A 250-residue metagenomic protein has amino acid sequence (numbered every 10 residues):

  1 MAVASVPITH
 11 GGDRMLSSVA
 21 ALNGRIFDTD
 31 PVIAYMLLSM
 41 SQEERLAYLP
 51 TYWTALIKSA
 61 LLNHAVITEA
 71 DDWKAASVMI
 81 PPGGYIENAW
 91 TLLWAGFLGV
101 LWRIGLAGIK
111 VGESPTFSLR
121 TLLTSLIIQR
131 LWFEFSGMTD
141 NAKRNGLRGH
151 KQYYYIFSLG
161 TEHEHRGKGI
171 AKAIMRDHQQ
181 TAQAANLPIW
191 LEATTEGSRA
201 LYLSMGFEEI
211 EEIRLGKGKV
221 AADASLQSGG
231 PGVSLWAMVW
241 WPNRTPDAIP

Functional and structural regions predicted by a protein language model:
M1-P7, D13-R14, N243-P250: Eukaryotic N-terminal low-complexity, Ser/Thr- and Lys/Arg-rich leader segments that predominantly function as
A4-R25, T29, I33: A short beta-loop-alpha structural element at the N-terminal edge of CoA-dependent acyl/N-acetyltransferase catalytic
E44-T68, K74-A75, Q129-F133, K151-Q152: A short helix-loop-beta-strand connector motif used in the catalytic cores of GNAT acetyltransferases and, in some
A76-G160, G216-P231, R244-I249: Conserved acyl-donor/pantetheine-binding loop and adjacent beta-alpha core of acyl/acetyltransferases and related
Y153-Y154, T181-T194: Conserved GNAT acetyl-CoA-binding A-motif
T161, G167-Q180, S204: Conserved acetyl-CoA-binding loop-helix of GNAT-fold acetyltransferases
K172, A184-N186, T195-K219: Conserved active-site alpha-helix within GNAT-family acetyltransferase domains
G232-M238: Short hydrophobic/aromatic beta-strand or adjacent loop that forms the aromatic wall/cage of a ligand/substrate-binding
